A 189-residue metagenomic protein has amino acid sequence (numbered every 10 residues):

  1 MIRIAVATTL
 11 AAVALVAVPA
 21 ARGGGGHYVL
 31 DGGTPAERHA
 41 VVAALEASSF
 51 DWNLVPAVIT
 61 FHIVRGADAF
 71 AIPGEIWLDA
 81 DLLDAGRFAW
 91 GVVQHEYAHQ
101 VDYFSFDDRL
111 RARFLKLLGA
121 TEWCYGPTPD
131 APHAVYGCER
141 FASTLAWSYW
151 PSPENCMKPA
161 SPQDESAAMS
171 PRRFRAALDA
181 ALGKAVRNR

Functional and structural regions predicted by a protein language model:
M1-I4: Positively charged n-region of N-terminal signal peptides that target proteins for export
A7-A17: Bacterial N-terminal signal peptides
R22-G74: Auxiliary, metal-adjacent structural segments of Zn-dependent hydrolase domains
G32-V42, L83-V92, P132-R140, A168: Soluble non-cytosolic domains of exported or imported proteins
A44-D51, H95-F104, D108, S148-S152: Structured segments of extracytoplasmic/periplasmic soluble domains in secreted or envelope-associated proteins
D51-H62, D108-F114, E154-S166: Surface-exposed patches in mature extracellular/periplasmic domains of secreted proteins
V58-V93, Y97, Y103-F104: Active-site scaffold of zinc-dependent metalloenzymes
L117-R189: Metalloprotease/metallohydrolase-associated module, dominated by Zn2+-dependent proteases
